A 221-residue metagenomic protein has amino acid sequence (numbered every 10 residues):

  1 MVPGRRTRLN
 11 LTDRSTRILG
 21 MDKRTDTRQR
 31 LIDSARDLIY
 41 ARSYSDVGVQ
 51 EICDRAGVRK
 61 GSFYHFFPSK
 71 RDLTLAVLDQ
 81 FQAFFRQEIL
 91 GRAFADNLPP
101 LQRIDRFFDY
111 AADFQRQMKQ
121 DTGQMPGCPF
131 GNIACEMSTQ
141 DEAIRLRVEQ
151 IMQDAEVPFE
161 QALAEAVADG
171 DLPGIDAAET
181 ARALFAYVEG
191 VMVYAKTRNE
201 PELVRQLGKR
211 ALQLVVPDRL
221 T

Functional and structural regions predicted by a protein language model:
M1-D26, T221: N-terminal intrinsically disordered/low-complexity leader segments
P3, Q140-I144, M152-T180, V216-T221: Hydrophobic alpha-helical bundle segments that form small-molecule/ligand-binding pockets
R30, L38-Q80: Helix-turn-helix
A76, L90-P126, A181-L184: Hydrophobic alpha-helical connector segments
Q102-D109, M125-G127, N132, E142-V167 (+1 more regions): Amphipathic alpha-helical packing segments from all-alpha helical-bundle domains
F114-M118, C135, Q140, E165 (+2 more regions): Amphipathic C-terminal alpha-helical segment
P126-N132, I175-Y194, R210-Q213: Hydrophobic alpha-helical segments that form the core of small-molecule binding pockets and/or dimer interfaces
